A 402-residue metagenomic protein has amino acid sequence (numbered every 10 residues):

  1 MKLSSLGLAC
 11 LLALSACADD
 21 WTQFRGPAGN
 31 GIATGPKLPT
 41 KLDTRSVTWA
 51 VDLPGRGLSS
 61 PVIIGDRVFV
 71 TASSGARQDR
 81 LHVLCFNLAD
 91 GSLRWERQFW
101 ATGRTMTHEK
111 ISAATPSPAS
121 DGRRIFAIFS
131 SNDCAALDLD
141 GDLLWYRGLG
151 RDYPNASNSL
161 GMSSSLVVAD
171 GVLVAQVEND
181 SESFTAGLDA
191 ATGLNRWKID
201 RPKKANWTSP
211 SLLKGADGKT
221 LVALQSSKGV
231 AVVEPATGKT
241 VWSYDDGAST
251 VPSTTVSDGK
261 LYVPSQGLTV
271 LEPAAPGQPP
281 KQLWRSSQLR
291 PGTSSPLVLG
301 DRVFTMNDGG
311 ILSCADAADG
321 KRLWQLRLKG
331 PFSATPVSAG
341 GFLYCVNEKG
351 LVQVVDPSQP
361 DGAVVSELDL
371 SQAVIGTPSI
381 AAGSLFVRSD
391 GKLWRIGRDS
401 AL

Functional and structural regions predicted by a protein language model:
S4-S15: Bacterial N-terminal signal peptides
C17-L402: Noncatalytic, solvent-exposed loop/strand surfaces of beta-propeller-type extracellular/periplasmic domains
